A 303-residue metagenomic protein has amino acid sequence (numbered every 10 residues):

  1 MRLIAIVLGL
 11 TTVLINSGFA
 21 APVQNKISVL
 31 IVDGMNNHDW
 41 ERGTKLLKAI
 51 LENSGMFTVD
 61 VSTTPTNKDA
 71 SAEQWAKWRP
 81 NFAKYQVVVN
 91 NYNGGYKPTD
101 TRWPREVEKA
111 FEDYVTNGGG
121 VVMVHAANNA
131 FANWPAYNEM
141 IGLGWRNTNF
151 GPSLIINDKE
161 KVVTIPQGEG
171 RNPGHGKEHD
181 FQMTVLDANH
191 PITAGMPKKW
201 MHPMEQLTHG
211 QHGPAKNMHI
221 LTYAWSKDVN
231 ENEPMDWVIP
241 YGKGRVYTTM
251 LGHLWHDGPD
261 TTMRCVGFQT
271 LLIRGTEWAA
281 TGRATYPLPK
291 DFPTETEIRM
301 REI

Functional and structural regions predicted by a protein language model:
A5-N16: Bacterial N-terminal signal peptides
A21-I27, R42-G43, N53, P80 (+2 more regions): Extracellular ligand-binding/catalytic regions of CAZymes and related secreted enzymes and adhesion modules
K26-M123, A127-F131: Helical hinge/lid and interdomain linker segments adjacent to catalytic or ligand-binding clefts that mediate domain
G34-N37, H125, P166-R171, G176-F181 (+2 more regions): Active-site rim elements
N36-N37, G94-G95, N128-A130, K198 (+3 more regions): Short, solvent-exposed loop/turn segments at secondary-structure junctions
R42, L46, K84, E106 (+5 more regions): Extracytoplasmic/secreted proteins, especially bacterial periplasmic and envelope-associated proteins
E52, T58, K159-R245: Catalytic beta-strand/loop cores that center a nucleophilic Ser/Cys/Thr and support acyl-enzyme chemistry
G94-P191: A glycine-rich, often tryptophan-bearing local segment used as a flexible ligand/cofactor-contacting loop or short
